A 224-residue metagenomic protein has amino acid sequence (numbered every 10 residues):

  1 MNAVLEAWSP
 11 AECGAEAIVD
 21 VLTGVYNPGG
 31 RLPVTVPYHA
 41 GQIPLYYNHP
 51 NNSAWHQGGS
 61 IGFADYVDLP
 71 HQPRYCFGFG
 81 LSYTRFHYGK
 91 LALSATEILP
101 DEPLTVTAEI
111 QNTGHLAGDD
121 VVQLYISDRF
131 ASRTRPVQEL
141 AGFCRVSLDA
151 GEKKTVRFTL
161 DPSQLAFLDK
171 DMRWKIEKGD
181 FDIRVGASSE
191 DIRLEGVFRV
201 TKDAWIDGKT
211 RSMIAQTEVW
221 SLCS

Functional and structural regions predicted by a protein language model:
M1-D119, Y125, A150, K178 (+2 more regions): Secreted, periplasmic, or luminal enzymes acting at the cell surface/secretory milieu
P44, I98, G118-D120, S132-T134 (+3 more regions): Short acidic, gly/pro-rich beta-turn/loop elements at beta-sheet edges and active-site/ligand-binding grooves
F86, V122, A141, G196: A broad, low-specificity signal marking well-ordered, structured residues that form hydrophobic/aromatic
S94, G142-C144, M172: Short, conserved secondary-structure segments in the cores of folded domains
P103-T105, K153-R157, R193-E195: Intrinsic-disorder/low-complexity, polar/charged segments enriched in Ser/Thr/Lys/Arg/Asp/Glu/Gln
H115-S132, Q138-L140: Short acidic, flexible loop segments centered on an aromatic residue
S132-L168: Intrinsically disordered, low-complexity Pro/Gly/Ser/Thr-rich segments with frequent PxxP/GP/PP motifs and embedded
D161-K209: Terminal connector regions
